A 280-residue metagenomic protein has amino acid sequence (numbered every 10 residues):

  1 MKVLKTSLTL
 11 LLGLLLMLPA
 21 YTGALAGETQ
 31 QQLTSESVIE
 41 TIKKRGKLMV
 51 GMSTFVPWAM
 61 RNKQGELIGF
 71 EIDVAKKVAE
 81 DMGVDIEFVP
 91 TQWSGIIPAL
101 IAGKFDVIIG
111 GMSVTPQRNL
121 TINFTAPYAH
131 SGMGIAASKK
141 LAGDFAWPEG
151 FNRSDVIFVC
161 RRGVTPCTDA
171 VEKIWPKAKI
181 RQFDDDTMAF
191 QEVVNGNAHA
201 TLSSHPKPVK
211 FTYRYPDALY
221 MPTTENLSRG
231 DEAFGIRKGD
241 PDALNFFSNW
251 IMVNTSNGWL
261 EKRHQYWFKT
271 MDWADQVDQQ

Functional and structural regions predicted by a protein language model:
T9-P19: Bacterial N-terminal signal peptides
G27-E36, D73-D81, K140-A142, P148-E149 (+3 more regions): Extended ligand-binding regions for polar small-molecule ligands
G27-G111, L120: Extracytoplasmic small-molecule ligand-binding "clamshell" domains of the periplasmic binding protein/Venus flytrap
G51-V56, V89-S94, G103-T115, S138 (+5 more regions): Beta->alpha turn/N-cap motifs
I72, E87-P98, R181-N195, S228-G230: Short helix-initiation/N-cap motifs at beta->coil->alpha
K76, E80, D85-F151, L219-Y220 (+1 more regions): Acidic, polar ligand-binding/catalytic clefts
G95-P98, M112-T121, D169-E172, V194-S228: A ligand-binding cleft/hinge motif common to bilobed small-molecule-binding domains
H130-A137, H205, V209-M252, T270-Q280: Periplasmic-binding protein-like
